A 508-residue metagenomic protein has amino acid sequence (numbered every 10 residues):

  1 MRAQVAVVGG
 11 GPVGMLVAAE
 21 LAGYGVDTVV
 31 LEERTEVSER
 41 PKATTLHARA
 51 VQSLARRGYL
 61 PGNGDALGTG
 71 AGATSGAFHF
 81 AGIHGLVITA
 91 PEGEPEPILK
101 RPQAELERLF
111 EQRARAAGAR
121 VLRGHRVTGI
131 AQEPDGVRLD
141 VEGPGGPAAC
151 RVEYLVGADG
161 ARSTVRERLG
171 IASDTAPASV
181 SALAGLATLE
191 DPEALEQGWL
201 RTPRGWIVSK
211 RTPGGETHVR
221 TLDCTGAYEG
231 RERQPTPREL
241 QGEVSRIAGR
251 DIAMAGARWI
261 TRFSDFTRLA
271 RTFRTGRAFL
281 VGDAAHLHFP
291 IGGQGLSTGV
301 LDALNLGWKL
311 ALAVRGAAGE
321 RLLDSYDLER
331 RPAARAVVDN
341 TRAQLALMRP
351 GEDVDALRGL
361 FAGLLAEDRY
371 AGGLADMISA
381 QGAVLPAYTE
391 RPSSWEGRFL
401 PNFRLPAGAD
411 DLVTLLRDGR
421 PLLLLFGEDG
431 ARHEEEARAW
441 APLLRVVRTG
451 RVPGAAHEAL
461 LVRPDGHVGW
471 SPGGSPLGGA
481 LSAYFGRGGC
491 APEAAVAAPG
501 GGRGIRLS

Functional and structural regions predicted by a protein language model:
R2-Q4, V8, G23-Y24, A77-V87 (+5 more regions): Helical substrate-recognition/capping region of FAD-dependent monooxygenase/halogenase enzymes
A3, G145-Y154: Core beta-strand elements of the Rossmann-like FAD/NAD(P) dinucleotide-binding domain in flavoenzyme oxidoreductases
G14-M15: N-terminal Rossmann-fold NAD(P) dinucleotide-binding loop
A22-K42: Glycine-rich FAD pyrophosphate-binding loop
E39-R113, T212: Active-site-adjacent segment of FAD-dependent monooxygenases/related oxidoreductases
Q112, Y154, A158-D265: Conserved FAD-binding catalytic core of PHBH/FMO-like flavoproteins
R123-V137: A conserved short coil-to-beta-strand element within the FAD-binding core of flavoproteins
R233-G295, N340, A383: FAD/FMN-dependent oxidoreductases across multiple families
